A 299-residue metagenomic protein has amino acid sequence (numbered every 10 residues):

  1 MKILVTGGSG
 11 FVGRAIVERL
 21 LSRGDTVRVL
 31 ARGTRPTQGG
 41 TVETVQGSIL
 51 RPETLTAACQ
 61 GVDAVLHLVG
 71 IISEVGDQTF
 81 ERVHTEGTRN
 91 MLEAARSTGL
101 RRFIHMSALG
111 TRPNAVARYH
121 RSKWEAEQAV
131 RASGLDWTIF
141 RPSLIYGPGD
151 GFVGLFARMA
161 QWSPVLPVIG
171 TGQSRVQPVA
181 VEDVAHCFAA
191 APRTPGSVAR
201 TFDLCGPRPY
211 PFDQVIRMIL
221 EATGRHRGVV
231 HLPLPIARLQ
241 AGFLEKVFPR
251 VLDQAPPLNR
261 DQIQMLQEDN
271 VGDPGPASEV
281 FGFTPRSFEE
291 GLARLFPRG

Functional and structural regions predicted by a protein language model:
I3-R23: N-terminal Rossmann NAD(P)H-binding glycine-rich loop of SDR-like oxidoreductase domains
V5-T6, H67, R102-H105, T138-R141 (+2 more regions): Structural signature of the Rossmann-like NAD(P)-dependent dehydrogenase/reductase core
A15-R19, A94, A129, M218: Rossmann-fold NAD(P)-dependent oxidoreductase module
D25-R32: Conserved glycine-rich Rossmann-like NAD(P)H-binding loop of the short-chain dehydrogenase/reductase
R35-N90, A94-R96, L109-P113: NAD(P)H-binding glycine-rich loop region in Rossmannoid oxidoreductase-like domains and their noncatalytic homologs
I71-I72, R82-S133, W137-P142: Conserved Rossmann-fold NAD(P)-dependent oxidoreductase catalytic core, especially the SDR/UDP-sugar
P113-R225: Oxidoreductase cofactor-interface core, primarily capturing Rossmann-like NAD(P)-dependent enzymes
A191-P257, D269-G299: Mid/C-terminal beta-alpha module of Rossmann-like enzyme folds, strongest in SDR-family dehydrogenases/epimerases
